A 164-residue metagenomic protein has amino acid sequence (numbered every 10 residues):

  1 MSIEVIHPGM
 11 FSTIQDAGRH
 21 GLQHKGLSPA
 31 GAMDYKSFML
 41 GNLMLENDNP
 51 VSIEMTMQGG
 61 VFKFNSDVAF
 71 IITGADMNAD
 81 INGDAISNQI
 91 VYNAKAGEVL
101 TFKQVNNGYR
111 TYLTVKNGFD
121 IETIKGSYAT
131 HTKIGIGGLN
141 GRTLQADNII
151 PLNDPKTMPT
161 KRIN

Functional and structural regions predicted by a protein language model:
M1-N164: Conserved "landmark" site that anchors the functional core of diverse proteins
